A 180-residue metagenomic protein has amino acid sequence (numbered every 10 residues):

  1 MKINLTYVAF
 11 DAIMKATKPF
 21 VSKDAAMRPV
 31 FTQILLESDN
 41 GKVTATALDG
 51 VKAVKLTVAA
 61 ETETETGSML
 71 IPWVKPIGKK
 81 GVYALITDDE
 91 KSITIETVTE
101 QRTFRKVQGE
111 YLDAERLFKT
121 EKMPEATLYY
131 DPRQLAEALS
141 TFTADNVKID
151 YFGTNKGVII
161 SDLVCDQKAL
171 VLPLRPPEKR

Functional and structural regions predicted by a protein language model:
M1-R180: DNA polymerase processivity clamps
